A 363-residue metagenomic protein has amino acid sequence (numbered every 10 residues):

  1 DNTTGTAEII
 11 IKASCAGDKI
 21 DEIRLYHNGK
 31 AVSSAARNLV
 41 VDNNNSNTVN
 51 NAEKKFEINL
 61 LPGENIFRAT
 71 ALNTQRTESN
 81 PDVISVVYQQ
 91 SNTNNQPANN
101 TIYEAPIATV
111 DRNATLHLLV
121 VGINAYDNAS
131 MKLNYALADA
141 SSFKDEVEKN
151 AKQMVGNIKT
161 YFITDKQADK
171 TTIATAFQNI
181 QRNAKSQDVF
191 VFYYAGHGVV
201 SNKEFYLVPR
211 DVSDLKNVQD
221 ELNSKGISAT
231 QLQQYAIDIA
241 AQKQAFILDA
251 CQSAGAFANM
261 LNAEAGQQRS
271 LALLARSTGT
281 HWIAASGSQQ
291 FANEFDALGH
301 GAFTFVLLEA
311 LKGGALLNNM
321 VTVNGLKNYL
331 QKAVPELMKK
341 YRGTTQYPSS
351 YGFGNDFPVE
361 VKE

Functional and structural regions predicted by a protein language model:
D1-E363: Cysteine endopeptidase catalytic domains of the caspase/legumain-like
